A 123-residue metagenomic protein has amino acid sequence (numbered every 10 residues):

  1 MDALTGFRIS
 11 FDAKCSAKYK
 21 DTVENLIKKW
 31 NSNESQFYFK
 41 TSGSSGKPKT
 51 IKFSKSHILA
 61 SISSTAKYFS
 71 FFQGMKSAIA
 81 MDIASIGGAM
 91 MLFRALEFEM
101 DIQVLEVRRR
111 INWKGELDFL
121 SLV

Functional and structural regions predicted by a protein language model:
M1-K18, L59-A78, R108-F119: Conserved ATP-dependent adenylate/AMP-binding module captured primarily in the ANL superfamily
A17, K28, K52: Charge-dense, low-complexity intrinsically disordered segments
T22-K40, G74: Conserved pre-ATP/AMP-binding loop-to-beta segment of ANL
W30, K47-P48, M81: Generic anion/oxyanion-binding catalytic loop in active/binding sites
Q36-S63, S70: Conserved AMP-binding A3 loop
K55-A60, K76-V123: AMP-binding/adenylate-forming
